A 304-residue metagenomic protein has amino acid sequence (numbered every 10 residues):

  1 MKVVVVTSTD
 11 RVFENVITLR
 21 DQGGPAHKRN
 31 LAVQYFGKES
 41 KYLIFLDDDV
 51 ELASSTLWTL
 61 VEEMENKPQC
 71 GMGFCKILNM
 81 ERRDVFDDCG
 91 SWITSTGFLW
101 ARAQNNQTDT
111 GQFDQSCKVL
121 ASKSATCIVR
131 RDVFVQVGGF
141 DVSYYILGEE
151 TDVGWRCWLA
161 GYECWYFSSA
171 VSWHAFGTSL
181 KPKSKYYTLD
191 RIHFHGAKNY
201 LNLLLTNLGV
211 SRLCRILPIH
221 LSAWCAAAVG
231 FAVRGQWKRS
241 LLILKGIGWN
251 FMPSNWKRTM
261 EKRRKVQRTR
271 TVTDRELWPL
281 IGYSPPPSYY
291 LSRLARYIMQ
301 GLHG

Functional and structural regions predicted by a protein language model:
M1-F13: N-proximal low-complexity "stem/linker" segments adjacent to membrane-targeting elements
D21-K38: Glycine-rich, basic loop-to-helix element that forms the pyrophosphate-binding segment of sugar-nucleotide handling
G23, V50-E51, Y144: Acidic metal-phosphate-binding loop of nucleotide-sugar-dependent transferases
E39-E51: Short beta-strand-to-loop acidic/aromatic patch adjacent to the donor-nucleotide binding site
S54-F98: Conserved donor NDP-sugar-binding/catalytic core segment of glycosyltransferases
L99-W100, N106-V129, T151, K185-T188: A recurrent flexible, glycine/aromatic-enriched loop bordering the glycosyltransferase active site that acts as
L120-G139, S143-W173: A short, conserved alpha-helix in the catalytic core of glycosyltransferases
C164-E261, D274-I281, P285: Active-site-adjacent helix/loop segment of glycosyltransferases that harbors family-specific signature motifs
